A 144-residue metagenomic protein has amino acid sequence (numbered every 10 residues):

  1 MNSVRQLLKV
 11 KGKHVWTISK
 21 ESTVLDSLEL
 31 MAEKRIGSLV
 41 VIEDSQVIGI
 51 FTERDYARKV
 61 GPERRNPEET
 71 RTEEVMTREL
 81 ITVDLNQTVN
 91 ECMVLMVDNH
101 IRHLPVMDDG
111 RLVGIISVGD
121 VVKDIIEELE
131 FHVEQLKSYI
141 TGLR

Functional and structural regions predicted by a protein language model:
M1-K13, T52-I81, T88-V97, V118-R144: Tandem CBS (Bateman) regulatory domains
N2-I48: A positional/architectural concept
V15-W16, S38-L39, I48, E73-E74 (+2 more regions): Structural motif
I18-R35, T82-H100, M107: The conserved cystathionine-beta-synthase
S22-E33, R64-V75, G110: Short, charge-rich amphipathic segments
M31-K34, L39-D55, M96, L104-G119: A glycine-centered beta-loop-beta connector
